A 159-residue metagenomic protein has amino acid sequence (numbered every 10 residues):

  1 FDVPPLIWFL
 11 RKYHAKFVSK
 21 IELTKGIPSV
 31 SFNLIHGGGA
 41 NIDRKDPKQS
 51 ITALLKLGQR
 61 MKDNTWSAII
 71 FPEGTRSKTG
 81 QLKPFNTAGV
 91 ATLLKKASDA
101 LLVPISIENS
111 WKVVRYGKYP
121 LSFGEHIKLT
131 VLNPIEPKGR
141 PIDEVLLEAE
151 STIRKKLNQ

Functional and structural regions predicted by a protein language model:
F1-D46: Catalytic core of membrane glycerolipid acyltransferases/transacylases, capturing the structured, soluble-facing
P5-W8, L54, Q81-P84: Short amphipathic alpha-helical segments
R11, M61-K62, L94: Residue-level signal for alpha-helix termini/capping positions
A15, N64-I70: Generic beta-sheet signal
P28-F32, S67-I69, T75-E144: A cross-family acyltransferase "interaction/gating" segment
G38-R60: A membrane-cytosol interface segment of integral membrane proteins
G139-Q159: A cross-taxonomic marker for long C-terminal extensions/tails that follow the last structured domain
